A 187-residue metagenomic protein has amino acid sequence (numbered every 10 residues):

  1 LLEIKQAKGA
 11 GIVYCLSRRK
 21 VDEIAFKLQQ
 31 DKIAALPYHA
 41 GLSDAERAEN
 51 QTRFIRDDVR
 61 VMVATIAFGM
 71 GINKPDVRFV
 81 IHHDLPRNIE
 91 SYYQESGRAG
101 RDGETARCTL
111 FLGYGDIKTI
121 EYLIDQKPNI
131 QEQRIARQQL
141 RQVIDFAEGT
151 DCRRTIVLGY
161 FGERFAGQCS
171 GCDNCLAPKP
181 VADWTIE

Functional and structural regions predicted by a protein language model:
L1-Q131, I135-R141, G162-G167, G171-N174: Helicase motor core with emphasis on the C-terminal RecA-like subdomain
I135, Q139, V143-E187: Cys/His-rich short segments
